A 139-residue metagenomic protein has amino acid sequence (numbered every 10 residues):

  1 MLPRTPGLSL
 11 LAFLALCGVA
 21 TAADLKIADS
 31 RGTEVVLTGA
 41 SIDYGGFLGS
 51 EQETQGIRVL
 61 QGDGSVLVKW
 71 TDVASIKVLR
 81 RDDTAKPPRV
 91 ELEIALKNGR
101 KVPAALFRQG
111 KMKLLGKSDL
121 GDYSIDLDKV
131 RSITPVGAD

Functional and structural regions predicted by a protein language model:
M1-L10: Bacterial N-terminal signal peptides that target proteins for export
F13-A20: Hydrophobic h-region of N-terminal signal peptides that target proteins for export in Gram-negative bacteria
T21-D139: Compositionally biased alpha-helical segments
